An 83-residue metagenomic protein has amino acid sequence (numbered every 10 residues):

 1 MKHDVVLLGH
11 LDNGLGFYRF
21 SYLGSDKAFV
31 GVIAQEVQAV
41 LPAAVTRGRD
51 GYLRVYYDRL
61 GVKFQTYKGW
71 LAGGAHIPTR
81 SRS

Functional and structural regions predicted by a protein language model:
M1-S83: C-terminal intramolecular chaperone/autoprocessing and neck/assembly modules of extracellular spikes and adhesins
